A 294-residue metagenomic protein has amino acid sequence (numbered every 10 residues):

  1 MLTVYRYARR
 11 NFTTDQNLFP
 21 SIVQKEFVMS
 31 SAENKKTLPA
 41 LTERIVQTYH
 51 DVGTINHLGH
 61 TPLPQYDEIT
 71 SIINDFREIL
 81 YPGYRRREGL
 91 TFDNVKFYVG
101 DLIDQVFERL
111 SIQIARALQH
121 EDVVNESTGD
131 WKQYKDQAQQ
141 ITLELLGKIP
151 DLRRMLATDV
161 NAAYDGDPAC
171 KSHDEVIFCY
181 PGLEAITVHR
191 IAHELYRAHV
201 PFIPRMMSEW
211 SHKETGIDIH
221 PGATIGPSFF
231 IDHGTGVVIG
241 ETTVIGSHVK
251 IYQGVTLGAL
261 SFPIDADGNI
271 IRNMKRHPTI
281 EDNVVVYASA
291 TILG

Functional and structural regions predicted by a protein language model:
L2-Y7, N11-M206: Terminal amphipathic alpha-helical/low-complexity segments used for targeting or macromolecular assembly
H212-G294: Structural signal for interior beta-strand "rungs" in well-ordered beta-sheet cores of soluble enzyme domains
